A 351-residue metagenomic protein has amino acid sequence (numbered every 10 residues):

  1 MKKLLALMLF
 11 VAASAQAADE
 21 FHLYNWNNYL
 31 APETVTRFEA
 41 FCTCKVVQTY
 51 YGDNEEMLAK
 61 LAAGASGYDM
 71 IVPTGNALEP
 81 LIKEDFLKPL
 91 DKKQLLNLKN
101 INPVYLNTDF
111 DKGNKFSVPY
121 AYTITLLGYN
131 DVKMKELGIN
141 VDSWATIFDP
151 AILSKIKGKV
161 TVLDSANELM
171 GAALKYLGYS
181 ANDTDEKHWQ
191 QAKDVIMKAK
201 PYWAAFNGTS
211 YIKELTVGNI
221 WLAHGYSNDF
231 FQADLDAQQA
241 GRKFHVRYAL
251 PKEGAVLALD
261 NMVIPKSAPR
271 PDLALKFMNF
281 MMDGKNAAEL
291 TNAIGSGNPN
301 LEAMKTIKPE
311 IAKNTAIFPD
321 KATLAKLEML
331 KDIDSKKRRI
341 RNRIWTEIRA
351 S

Functional and structural regions predicted by a protein language model:
A18-L81: Early extracytoplasmic/lumenal segment of secretory-pathway proteins
D69-P73, A204-A205, W221-Y226: Paired acidic/hydrophobic, glycine-rich loop segments that form the ligand-binding mouth/hinge of periplasmic-binding
A77-P80, L222-K243: A ligand-binding cleft/hinge motif common to bilobed small-molecule-binding domains
L78, I82-A204, T209-T216: Extracytoplasmic ligand-binding site segments that recognize negatively charged/polar headgroups
N100, W189-K198, A204, R242-V263: Periplasmic-binding protein-like
G128-K133, K175-G178, A258-R270, E289: A bilobed periplasmic-binding-protein/Venus flytrap-type ligand-binding module shared by bacterial periplasmic
K213, K321-S351: Conserved C-terminal helix/tail region of periplasmic/extracytoplasmic solute-binding proteins
P265-A325: Mature extracytoplasmic/periplasmic domains
